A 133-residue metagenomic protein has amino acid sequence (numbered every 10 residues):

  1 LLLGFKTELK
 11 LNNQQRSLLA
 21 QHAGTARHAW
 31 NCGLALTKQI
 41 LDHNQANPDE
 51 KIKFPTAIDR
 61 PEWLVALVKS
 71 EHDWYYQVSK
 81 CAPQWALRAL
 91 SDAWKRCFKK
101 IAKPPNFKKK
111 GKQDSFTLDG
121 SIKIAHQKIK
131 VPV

Functional and structural regions predicted by a protein language model:
L1-V133: Nucleic-acid substrate recognition interfaces
